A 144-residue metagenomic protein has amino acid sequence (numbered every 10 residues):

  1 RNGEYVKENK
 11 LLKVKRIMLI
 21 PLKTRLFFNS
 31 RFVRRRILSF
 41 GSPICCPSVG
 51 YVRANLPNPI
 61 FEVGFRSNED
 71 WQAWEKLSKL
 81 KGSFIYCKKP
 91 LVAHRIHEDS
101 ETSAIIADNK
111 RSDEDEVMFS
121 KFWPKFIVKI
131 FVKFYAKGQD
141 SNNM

Functional and structural regions predicted by a protein language model:
R1-K15: Conserved donor NDP-sugar-binding/catalytic core segment of glycosyltransferases
R1-N2, R53, G138-N143: Short, intrinsically disordered, charge-balanced linker/junction segments flanking boundaries in proteins
L12-R111: Conserved nucleotide-sugar donor-binding catalytic segment
I105-S120, K129-M144: Non-catalytic, C-terminal membrane-associated alpha-helical segments of glycosyltransferases
